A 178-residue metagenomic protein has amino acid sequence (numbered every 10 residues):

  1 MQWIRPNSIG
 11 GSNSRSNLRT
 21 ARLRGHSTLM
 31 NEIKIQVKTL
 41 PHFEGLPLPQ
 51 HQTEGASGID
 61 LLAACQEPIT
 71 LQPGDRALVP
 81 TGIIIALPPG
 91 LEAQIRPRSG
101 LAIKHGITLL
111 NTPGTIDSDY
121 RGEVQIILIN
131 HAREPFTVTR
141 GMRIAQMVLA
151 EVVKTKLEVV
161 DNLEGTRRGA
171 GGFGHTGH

Functional and structural regions predicted by a protein language model:
M1-S12: Extreme N-terminal basic, low-complexity initiation segments that serve as generic localization/processing leaders
Q2-I4, N17, H26-H178: DUTPase catalytic domain/fold
S14, A21-R24: Intrinsically disordered, low-complexity proline-rich regions
